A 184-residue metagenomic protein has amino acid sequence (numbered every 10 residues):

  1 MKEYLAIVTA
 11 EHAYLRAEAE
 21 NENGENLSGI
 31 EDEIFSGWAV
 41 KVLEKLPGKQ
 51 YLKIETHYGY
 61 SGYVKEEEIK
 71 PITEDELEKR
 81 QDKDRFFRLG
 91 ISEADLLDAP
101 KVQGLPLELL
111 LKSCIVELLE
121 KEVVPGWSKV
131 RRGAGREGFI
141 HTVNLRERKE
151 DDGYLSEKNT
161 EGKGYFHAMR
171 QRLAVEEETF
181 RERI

Functional and structural regions predicted by a protein language model:
M1-Y14, A19-G48, E55-R88, A99-L109 (+1 more regions): Boundary regions of SH3-family modules and the immediately adjacent low-complexity/disordered segments in eukaryotic
I91-A94: A eukaryote-biased sequence property
S113: Internal, well-ordered alpha/beta segment that forms a basic, Gly-enriched binding/recognition surface
M169-I184: Catalytic cores of peptidoglycan-degrading enzymes
